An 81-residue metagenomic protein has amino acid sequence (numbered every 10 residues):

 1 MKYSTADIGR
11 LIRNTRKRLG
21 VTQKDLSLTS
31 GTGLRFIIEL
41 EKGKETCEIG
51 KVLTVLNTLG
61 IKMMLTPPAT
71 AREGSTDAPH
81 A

Functional and structural regions predicted by a protein language model:
M1-D7: A detector for short, charged/polar N-terminal pre-domain segments
R10-D25: Short basic helix-loop element that most often maps to the first helix and adjoining turn of HTH DNA-binding modules
R18, T29, T58: Residues within the alpha-helical elements of helix-turn-helix
V21-I38: Short alpha-helical DNA-recognition segment
G50-T66: DNA major-groove recognition helix of helix-turn-helix/homeodomain DNA-binding modules
M64-A81: Short, charged recognition helix plus adjacent turn of helix-turn-helix-like nucleic-acid-binding domains
